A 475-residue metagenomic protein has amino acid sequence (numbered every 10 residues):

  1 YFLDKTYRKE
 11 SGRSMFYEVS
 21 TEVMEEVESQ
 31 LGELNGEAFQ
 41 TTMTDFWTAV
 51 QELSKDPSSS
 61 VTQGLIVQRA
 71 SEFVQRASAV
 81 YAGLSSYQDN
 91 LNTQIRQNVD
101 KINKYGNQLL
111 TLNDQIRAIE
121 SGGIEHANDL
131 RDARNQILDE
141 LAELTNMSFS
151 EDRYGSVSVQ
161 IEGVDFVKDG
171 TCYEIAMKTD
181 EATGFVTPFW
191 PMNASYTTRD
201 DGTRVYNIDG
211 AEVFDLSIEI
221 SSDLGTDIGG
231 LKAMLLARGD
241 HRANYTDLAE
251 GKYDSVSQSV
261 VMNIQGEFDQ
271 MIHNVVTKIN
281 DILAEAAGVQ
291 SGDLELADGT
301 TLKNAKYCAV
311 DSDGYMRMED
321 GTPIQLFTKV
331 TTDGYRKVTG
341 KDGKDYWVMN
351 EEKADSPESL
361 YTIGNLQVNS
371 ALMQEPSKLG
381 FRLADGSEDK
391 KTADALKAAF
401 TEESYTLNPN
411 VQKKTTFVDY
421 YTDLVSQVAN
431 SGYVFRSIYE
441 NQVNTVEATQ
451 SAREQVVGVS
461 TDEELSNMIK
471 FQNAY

Functional and structural regions predicted by a protein language model:
Y1-Y475: Structural signature of extracellular appendage/secretion-system components
